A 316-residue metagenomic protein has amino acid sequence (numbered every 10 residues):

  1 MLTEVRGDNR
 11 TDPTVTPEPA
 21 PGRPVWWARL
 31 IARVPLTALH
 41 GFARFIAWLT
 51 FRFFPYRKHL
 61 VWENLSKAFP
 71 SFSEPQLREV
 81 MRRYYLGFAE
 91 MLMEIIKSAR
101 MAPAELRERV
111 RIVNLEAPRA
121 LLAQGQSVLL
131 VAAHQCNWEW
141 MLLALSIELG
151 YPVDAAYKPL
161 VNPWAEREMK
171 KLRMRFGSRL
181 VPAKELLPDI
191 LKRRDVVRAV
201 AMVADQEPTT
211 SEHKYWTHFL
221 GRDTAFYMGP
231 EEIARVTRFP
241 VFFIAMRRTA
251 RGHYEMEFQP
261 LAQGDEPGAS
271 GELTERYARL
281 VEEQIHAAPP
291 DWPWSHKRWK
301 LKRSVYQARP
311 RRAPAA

Functional and structural regions predicted by a protein language model:
L2-A132, E166-K171, G177, A316: Membrane-anchoring hydrophobic helices of lipid-metabolizing enzymes
L2-P19, R44, S71-F72, E79-R82 (+4 more regions): Non-catalytic C-terminal accessory region of glycerolipid acyltransferases and related lyso-lipid remodeling enzymes
L30-V34, N137-L142, K192-D205: Short, composition-biased local secondary-structure segments
T50, L106, Y157-K158, S178 (+2 more regions): A generic structural signal for short
H59, E116, E139-W140, E166-R167 (+3 more regions): Residue-level marker for well-ordered alpha-helical positions
L77, V161, A165, L273: Hydrophobic (often cysteine-bearing) scaffold residues that line and stabilize catalytic clefts of nucleotide/cofactor
E90, Q124-K184, V196, T209-H218: Catalytic core of membrane glycerolipid acyltransferases/transacylases, capturing the structured, soluble-facing
E108-I112, Q135, N162, L180-A183 (+2 more regions): A conditional alpha-helix N-cap/helix-loop micro-motif detector
